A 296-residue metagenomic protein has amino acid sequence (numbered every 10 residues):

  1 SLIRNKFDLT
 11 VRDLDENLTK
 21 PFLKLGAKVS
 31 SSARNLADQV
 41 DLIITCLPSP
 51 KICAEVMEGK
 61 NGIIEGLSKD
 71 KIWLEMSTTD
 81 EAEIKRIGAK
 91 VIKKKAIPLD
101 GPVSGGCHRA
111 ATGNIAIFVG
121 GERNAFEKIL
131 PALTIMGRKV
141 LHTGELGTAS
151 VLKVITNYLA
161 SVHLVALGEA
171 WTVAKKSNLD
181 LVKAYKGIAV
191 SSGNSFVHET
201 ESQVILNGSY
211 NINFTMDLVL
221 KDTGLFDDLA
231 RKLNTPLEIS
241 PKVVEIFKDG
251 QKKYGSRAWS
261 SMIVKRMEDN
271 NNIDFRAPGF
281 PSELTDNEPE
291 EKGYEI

Functional and structural regions predicted by a protein language model:
S1-C46, K71, M76, R86 (+2 more regions): NAD(P)+-binding Rossmann beta1-loop-alpha1 motif at the extreme N-terminus of oxidoreductases
L9, V29, I97-L99, V140 (+2 more regions): Hydrophobic beta-strand scaffold residues
A33-P98: Rossmann-fold NAD(P) dinucleotide-binding segment
T78-Y158: Rossmann-fold dinucleotide-binding core
T148-N270: Helical "substrate-binding/catalytic lid" subdomain of Rossmann-like NAD(P)-dependent dehydrogenases/reductases
K252-I296: NAD(P)-dependent dehydrogenase/reductase Rossmann-like domain
